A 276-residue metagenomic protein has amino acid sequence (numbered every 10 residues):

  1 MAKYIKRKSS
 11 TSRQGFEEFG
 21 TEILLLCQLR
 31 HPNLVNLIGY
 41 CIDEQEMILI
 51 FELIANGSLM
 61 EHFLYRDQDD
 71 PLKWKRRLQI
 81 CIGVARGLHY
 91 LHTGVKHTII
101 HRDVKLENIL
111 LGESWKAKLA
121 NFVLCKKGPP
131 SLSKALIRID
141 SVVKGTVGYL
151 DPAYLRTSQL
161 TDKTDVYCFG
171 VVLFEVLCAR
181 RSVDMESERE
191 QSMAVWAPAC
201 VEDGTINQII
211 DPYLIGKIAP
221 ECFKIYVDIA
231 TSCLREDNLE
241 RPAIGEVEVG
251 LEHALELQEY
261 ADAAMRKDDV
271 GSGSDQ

Functional and structural regions predicted by a protein language model:
M1-Q276: Conserved eukaryotic protein kinase-like
